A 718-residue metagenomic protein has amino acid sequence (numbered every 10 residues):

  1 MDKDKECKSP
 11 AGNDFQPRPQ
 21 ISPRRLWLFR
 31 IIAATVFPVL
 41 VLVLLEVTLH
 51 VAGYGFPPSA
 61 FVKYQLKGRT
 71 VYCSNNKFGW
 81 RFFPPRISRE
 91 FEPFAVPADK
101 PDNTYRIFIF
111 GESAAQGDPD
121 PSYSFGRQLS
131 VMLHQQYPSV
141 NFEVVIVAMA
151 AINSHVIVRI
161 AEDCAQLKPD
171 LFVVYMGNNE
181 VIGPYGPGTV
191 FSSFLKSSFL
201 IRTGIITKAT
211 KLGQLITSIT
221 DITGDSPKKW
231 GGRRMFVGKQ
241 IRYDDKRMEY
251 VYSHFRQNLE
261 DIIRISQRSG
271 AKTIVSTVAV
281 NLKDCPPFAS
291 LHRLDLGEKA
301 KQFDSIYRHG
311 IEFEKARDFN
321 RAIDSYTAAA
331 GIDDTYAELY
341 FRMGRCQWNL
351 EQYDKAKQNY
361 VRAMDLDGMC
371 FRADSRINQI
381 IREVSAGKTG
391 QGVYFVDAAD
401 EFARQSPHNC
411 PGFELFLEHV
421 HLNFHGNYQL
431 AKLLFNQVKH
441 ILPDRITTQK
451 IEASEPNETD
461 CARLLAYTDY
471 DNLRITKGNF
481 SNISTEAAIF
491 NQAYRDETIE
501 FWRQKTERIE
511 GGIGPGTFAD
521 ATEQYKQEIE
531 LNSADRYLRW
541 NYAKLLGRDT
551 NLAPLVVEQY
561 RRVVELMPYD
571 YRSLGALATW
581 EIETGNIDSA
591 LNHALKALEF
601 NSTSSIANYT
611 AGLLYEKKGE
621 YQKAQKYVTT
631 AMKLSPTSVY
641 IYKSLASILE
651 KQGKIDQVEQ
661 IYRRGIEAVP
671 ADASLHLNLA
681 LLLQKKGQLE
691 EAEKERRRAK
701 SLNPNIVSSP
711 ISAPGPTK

Functional and structural regions predicted by a protein language model:
G55-Y137, Q405: Membrane/wall-proximal cationic-aromatic binding patches
G177-E383, A398-F413, N436, H440-N532: Serine-dependent acyl-ester chemistry module
F303, A337-E338, F371, R536-Y537 (+5 more regions): Helix-start (N-cap) detector for alpha-helical repeat units in TPR-like alpha-solenoids, especially tetratricopeptide
I332, L366, L531, E565-L566 (+4 more regions): Structural marker of alpha-solenoid helical repeat scaffolds
